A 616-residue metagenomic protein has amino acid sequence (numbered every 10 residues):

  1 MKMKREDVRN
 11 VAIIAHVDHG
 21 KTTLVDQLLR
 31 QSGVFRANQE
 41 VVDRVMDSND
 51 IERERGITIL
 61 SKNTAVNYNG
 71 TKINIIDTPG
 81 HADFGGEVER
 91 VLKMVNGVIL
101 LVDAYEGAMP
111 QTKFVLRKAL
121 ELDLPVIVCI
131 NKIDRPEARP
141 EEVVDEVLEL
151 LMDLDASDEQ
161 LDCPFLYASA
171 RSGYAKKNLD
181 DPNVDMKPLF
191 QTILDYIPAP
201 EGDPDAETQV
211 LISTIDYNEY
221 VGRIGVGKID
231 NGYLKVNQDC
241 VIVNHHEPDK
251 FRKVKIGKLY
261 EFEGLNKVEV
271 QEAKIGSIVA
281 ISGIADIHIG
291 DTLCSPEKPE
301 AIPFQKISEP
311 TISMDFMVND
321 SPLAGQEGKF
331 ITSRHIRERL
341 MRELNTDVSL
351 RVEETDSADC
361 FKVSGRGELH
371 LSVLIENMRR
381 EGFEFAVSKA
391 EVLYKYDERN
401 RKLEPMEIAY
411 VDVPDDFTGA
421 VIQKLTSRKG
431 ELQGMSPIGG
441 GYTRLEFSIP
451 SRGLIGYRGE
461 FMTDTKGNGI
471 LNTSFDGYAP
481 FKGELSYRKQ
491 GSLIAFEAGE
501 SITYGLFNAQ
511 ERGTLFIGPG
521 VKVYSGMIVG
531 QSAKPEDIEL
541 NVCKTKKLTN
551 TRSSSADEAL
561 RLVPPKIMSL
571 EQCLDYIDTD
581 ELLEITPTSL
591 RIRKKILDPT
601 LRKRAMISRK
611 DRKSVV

Functional and structural regions predicted by a protein language model:
M1-E106, E146, I215-N218: P-loop NTPase switch module centered on the Walker A-proximal segment
V41-R44, L154-L166, P200-L211, C240 (+10 more regions): Interdomain boundary/hinge elements
P125, R135-D195: Canonical P-loop GTPase G-domain recognition
S169, T355-H370: Short glycine/threonine-rich beta-strand-turn micro-motifs
Q209-M314, A324-Q326, Q490, G499-T549 (+2 more regions): Conserved nucleotide-binding/hydrolysis modules and their immediate coupling elements across P-loop/ASCE NTPase motors
Y233, A285-D286, G365-L371, P414-T418 (+1 more regions): Helix N-cap motif at beta-to-alpha junctions
F262, K267-V270, L403, I449 (+3 more regions): Long insertion/accessory domains within large nucleic-acid-processing enzymes
S321-L344, A559, V563: A short, contiguous, amphipathic alpha-helix enriched in charged residues
